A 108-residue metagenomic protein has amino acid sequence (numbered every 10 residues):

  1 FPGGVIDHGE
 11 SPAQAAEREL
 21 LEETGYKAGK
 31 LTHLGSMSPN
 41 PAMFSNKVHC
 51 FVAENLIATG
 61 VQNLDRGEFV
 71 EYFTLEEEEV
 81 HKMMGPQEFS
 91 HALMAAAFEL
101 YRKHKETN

Functional and structural regions predicted by a protein language model:
F1-R18, R66: Conserved Nudix-box catalytic region and its N-terminal flanking loop in Nudix hydrolases and closely related
H8, H33, A42, R66-N108: Nudix hydrolase/Nudix homology domain
G25-Y26, F89: Helix N-cap/coil-helix junction residues
K27-L34: A short coil-to-beta-strand element that immediately follows conserved catalytic motifs
N40-T59: Active-site-adjacent beta-strand/loop module that shapes the phosphate/pyrophosphate-binding cleft
